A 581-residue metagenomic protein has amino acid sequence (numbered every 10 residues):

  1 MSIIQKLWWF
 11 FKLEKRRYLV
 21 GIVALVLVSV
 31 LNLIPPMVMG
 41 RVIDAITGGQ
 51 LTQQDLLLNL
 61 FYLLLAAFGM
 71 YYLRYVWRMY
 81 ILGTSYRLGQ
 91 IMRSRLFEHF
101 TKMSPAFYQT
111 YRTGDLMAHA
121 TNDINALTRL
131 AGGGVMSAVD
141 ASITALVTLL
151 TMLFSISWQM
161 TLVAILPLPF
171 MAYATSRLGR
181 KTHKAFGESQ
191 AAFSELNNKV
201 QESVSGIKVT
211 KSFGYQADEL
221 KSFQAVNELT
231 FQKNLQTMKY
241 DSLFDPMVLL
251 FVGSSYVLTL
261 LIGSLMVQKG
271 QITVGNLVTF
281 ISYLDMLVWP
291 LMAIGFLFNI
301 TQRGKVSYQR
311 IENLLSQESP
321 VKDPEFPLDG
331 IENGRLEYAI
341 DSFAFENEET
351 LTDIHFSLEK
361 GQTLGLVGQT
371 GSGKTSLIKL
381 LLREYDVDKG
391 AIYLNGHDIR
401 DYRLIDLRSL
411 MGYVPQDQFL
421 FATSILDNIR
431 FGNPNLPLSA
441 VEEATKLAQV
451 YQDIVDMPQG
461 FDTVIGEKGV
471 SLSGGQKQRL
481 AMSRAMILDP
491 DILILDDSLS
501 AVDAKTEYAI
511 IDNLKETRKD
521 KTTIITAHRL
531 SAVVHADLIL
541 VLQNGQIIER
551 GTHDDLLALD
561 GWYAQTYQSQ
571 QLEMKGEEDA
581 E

Functional and structural regions predicted by a protein language model:
M1-K15, L116: A short amphipathic helical element positioned immediately N-terminal to and/or at the very start of a transmembrane
K15, P105-A106, N122-A131, V135 (+8 more regions): An intracellular "coupling" helix at the cytosolic face of ABC transporter transmembrane type-1 domains
Y18-L73, F154-Q159, Q271-V274: Transmembrane helix-loop-helix hairpins at lipid-water interfaces of multipass membrane proteins, especially the type-1
V23, I34, T121-L166, F251-S255 (+1 more regions): Hydrophobic alpha-helical transmembrane segments of ABC transporter permease domains
Y86, S94-A118, N122-I124, N198-S222 (+5 more regions): Short intracellular "coupling" helices and adjacent cytoplasmic loop segments at the cytosolic face of multi-pass
V163-L178, T279-V288: Small-residue-enriched core segments of transmembrane alpha-helices in multipass membrane transport and channel
Y215, K239, M286-L314: Cytosolic ends of transmembrane helices, especially the final helix of ABC transmembrane type-1 domains
I331-E581: ABC-type nucleotide-binding domain
